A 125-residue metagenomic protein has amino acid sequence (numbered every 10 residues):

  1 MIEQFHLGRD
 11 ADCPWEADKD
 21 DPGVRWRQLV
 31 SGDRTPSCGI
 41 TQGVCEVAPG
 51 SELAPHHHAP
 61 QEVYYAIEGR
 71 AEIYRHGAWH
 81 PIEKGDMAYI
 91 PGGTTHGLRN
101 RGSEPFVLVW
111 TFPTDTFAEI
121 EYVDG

Functional and structural regions predicted by a protein language model:
M1-G39, I120-G125: A short, N-terminal "cap"/entry segment at the start of jelly-roll beta-barrel domains of the cupin/DSBH fold
W26-S31, G43-H58, G92: Conserved short histidine dyad/triad with adjacent acidic residue
R34-C38, V47-S51, R70, T114-F117: Short, charged/polar surface micro-motifs in flexible loops or helix N-caps
V44-A48, H57-I73, T111: Short, conserved beta-strand element in jelly-roll/cupin
C45, Y89, E104-E121: A short hydrophobic beta-strand segment most commonly corresponding to one strand of the jelly-roll/cupin
P49, A59-P60, A78, T94-T95 (+1 more regions): A generic "binding-loop/recognition-motif" signal
A54-P55, I73-Y74, I90, H96-G102: Short beta-strand His + acidic residue motifs that chelate non-heme Fe in jelly-roll/DSBH and cupin folds
G77-G92: Short acidic-glycine-tyrosine-enriched beta hairpin
